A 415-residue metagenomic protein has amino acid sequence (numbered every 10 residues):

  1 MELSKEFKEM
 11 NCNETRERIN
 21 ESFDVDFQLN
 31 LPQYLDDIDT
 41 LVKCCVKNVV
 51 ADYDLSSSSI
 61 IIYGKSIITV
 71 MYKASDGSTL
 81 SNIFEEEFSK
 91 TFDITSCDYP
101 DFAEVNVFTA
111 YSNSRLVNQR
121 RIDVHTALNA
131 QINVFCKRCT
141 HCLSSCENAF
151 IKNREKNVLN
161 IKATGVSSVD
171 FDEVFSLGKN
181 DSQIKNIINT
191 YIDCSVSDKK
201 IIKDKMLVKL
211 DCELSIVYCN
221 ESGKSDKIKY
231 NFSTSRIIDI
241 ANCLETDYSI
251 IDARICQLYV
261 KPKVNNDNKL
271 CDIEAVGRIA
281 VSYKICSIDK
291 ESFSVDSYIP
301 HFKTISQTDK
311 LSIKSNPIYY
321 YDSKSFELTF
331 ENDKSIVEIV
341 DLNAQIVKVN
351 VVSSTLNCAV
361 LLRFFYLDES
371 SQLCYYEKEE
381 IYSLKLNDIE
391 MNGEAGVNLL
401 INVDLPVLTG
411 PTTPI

Functional and structural regions predicted by a protein language model:
M1-I415: Viral structural modules
